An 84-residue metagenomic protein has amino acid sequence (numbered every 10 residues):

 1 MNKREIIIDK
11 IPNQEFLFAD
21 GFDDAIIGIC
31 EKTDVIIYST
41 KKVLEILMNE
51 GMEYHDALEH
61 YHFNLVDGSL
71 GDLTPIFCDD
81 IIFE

Functional and structural regions predicted by a protein language model:
M1-E84: C-terminal alpha-helical interaction appendages
